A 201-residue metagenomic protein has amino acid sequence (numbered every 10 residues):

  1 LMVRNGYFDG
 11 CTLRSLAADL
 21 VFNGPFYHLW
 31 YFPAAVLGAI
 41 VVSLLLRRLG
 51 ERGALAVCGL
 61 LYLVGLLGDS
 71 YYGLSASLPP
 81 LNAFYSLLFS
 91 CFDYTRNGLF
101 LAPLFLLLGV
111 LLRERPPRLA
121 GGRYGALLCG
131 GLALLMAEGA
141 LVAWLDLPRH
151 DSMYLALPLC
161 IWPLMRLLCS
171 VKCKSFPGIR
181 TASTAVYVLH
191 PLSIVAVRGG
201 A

Functional and structural regions predicted by a protein language model:
L1-A201: Alpha-helical transmembrane segments and their immediate juxtamembrane cytosolic regions
